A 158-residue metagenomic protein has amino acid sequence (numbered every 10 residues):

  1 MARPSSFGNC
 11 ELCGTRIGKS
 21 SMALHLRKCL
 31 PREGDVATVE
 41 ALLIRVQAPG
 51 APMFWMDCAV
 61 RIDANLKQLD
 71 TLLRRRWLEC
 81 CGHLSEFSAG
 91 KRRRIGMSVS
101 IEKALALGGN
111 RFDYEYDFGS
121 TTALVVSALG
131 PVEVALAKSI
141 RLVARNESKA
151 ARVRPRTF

Functional and structural regions predicted by a protein language model:
M1-F158: Short linear regulatory motifs enriched in tryptophan with gly/pro/ser
